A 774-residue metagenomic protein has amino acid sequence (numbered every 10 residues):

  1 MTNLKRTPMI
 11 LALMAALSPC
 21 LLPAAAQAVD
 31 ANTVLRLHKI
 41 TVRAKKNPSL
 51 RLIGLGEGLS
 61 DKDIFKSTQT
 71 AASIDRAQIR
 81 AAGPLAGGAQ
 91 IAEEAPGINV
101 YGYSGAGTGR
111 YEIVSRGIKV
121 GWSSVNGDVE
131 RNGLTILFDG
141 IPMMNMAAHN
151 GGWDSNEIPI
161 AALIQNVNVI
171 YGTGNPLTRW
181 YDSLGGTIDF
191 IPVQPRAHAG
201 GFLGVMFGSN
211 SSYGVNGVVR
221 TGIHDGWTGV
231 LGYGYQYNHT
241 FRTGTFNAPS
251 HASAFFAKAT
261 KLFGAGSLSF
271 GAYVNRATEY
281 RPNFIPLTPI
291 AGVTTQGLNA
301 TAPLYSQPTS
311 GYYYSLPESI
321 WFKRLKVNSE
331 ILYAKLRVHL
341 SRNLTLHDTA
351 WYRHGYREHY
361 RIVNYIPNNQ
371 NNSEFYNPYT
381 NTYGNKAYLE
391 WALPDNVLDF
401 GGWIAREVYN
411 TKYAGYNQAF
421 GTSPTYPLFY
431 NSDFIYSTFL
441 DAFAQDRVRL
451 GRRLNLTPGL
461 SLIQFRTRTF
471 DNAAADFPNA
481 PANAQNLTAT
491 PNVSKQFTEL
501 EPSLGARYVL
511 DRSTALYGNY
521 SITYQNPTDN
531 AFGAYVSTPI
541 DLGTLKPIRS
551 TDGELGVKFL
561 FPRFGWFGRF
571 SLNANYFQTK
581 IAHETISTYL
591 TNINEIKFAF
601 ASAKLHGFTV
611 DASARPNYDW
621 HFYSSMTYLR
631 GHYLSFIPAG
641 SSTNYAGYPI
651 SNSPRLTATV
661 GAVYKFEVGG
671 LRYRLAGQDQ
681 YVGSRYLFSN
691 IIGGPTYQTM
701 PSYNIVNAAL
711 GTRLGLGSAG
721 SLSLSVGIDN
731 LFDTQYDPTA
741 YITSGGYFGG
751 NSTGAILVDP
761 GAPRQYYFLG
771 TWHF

Functional and structural regions predicted by a protein language model:
Q27, R220, L504, G518 (+4 more regions): Conserved C-terminal beta-signal and adjacent last beta-strands/turns of outer-membrane beta-barrel proteins
G56, S60-A71, A86-P142: Extracytoplasmic beta-strand/coil segments of soluble accessory domains associated with Gram-negative outer-membrane
G133-L134, G140-Y171: Short acidic/polar hinge/loop motifs at secondary-structure boundaries that mediate gating or recognition
G200-F202, M206-N238, R242-V293, K323-T345 (+3 more regions): Transmembrane beta-barrel wall of Gram-negative outer-membrane proteins
F256, T260-L262, S267-Y333, R361-N371 (+4 more regions): Acidic/polar loop-and-plug regions of large Gram-negative outer-membrane beta-barrel proteins
S267, K323-Y360, N369-N479, R507-V509 (+1 more regions): Face-selective signature of the C-terminal outer-membrane beta-barrel domain
K335-H339, T345-W351, G355-E358, V363 (+7 more regions): Membrane-embedded beta-barrel scaffold of Gram-negative outer-membrane proteins
R569-K580, F598-N690, L769-H773: Gram-negative outer-membrane beta-barrel transporters
